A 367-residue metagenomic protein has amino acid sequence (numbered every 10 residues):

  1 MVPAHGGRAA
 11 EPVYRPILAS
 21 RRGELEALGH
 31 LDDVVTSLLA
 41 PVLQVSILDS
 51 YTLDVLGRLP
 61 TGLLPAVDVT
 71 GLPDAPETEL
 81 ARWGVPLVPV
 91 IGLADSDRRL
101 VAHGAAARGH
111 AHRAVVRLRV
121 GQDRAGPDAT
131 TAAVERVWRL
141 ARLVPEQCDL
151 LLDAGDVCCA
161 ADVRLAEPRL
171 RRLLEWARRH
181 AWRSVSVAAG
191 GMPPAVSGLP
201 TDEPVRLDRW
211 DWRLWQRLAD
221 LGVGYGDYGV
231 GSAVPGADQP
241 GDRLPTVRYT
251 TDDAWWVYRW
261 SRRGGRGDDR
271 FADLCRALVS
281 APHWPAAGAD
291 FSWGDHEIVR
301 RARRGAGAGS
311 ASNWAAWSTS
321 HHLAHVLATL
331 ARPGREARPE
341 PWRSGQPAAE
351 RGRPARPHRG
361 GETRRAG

Functional and structural regions predicted by a protein language model:
M1-D95, R183-S184, P194-G367: Alpha/beta catalytic barrel-like cores
D74-A237: Eukaryote-skewed repeat-based solenoidal scaffolds used as protein-protein interaction platforms, primarily
